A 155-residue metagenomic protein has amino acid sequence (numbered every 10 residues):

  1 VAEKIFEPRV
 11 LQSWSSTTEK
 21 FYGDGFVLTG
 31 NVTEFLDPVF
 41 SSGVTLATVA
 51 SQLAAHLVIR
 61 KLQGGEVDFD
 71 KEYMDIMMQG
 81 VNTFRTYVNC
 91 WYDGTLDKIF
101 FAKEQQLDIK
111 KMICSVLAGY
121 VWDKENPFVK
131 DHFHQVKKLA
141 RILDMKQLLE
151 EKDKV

Functional and structural regions predicted by a protein language model:
V1-L57, Q63, V67-M74: FAD/FMN-dependent oxidoreductases across multiple families
H56-V155: C-terminal helical "tail/cap" subdomain of flavin- and related membrane-associated enzymes
